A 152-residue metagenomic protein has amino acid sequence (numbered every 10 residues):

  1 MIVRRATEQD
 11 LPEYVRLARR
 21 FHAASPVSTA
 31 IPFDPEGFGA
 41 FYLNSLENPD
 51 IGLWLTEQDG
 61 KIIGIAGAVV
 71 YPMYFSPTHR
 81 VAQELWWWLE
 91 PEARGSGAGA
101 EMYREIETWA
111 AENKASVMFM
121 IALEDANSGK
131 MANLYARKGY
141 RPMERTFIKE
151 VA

Functional and structural regions predicted by a protein language model:
I2-R16: A short beta-loop-alpha structural element at the N-terminal edge of CoA-dependent acyl/N-acetyltransferase catalytic
H22-F41: Conserved GNAT-fold acetyl-CoA-binding loop/helix
L43-L55: A short helix-loop-beta-strand connector motif used in the catalytic cores of GNAT acetyltransferases and, in some
L55, K61-V70: Conserved beta-strand in the GNAT
M73-E84, M143: A conserved beta-turn-beta hairpin within the catalytic core of GNAT-like acetyltransferases that forms part
L85-G95: A short, internal acetyl-CoA/4′-phosphopantetheine-binding micro-motif in the GNAT/acyltransferase core
G95-T108: Conserved acetyl-CoA-binding loop-helix of GNAT-fold acetyltransferases
M118-K130, V151: Conserved beta-strand-loop-alpha-helix junction that forms the acyl-donor binding cleft
